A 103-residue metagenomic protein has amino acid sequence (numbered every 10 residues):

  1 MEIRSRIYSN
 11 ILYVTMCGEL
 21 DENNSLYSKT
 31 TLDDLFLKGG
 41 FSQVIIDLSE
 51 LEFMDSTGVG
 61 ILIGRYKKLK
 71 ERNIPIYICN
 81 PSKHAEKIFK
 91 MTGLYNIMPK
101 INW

Functional and structural regions predicted by a protein language model:
M1-E52, K67-W103: STAS-like cytosolic regulatory interaction modules
D55: Active-site-adjacent loop/helix micro-motif of nuclease/hydrolase catalytic cores
L62-Y66: Histidine-anchored nucleotide/phosphate-binding helix
